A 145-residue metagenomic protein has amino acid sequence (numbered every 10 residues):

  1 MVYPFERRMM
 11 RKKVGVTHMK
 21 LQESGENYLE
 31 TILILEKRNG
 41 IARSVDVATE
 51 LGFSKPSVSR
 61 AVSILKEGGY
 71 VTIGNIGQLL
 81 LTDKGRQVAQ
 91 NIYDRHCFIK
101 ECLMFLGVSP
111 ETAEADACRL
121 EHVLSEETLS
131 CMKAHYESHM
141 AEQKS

Functional and structural regions predicted by a protein language model:
Y3-K12, A115-S145: C-terminal regulatory/oligomerization modules of transcriptional regulators
K20-F53: N-terminal helix-turn-helix DNA-binding core of bacterial DNA-binding proteins
T49, K66-E67: Alpha-helical residues within the helix-turn-helix
P56, E111: Key DNA-contact positions within bacterial/archaeal DNA-binding proteins
G77-R95: Basic, amphipathic "hinge/linker" alpha-helix immediately C-terminal to the N-terminal HTH DNA-binding motif
